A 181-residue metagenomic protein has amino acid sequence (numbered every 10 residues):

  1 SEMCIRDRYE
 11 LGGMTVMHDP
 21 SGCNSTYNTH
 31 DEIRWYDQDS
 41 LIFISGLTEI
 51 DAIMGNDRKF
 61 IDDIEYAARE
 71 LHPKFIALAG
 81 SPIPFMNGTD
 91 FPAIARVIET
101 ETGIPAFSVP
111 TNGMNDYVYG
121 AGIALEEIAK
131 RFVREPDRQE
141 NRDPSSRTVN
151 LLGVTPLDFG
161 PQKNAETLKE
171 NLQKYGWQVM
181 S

Functional and structural regions predicted by a protein language model:
M3-I5: Short, small-residue-biased leader/transition segments that mark boundaries at the very start of proteins
P20-F43, E99-T102, E170-M180: Short, compositionally biased "basic patch" segments
R34-E49, A106-G113, L152: Gly-rich Lys/Arg/Thr-decorated short loops/hinges at beta-loop-alpha junctions or inter-strand turns that position
I53-Y66: Glycine-rich, highly charged phosphate/nucleotide-binding loops
H72-P73: Proline-aspartate-enriched helix->loop->beta-strand connector
D90-E135: Long, charge-dense
G120-S181: Conserved, well-structured core segments that form the ligand-binding/active-site neighborhood of functional domains
